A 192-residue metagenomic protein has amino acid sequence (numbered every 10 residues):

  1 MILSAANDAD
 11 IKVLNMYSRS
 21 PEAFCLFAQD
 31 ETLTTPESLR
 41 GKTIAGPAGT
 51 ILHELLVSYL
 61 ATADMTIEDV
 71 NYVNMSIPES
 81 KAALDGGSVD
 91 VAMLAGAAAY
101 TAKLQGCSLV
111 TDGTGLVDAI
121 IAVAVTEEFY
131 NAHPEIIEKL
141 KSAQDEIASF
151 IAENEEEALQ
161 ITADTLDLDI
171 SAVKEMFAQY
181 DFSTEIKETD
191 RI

Functional and structural regions predicted by a protein language model:
M1-T66, N71-N74, D90-G96, S108-V117: Short, glycine-/small- and polar/acidic-enriched structural segments that line small-molecule recognition paths
A5, T43, A48, L60-D64 (+6 more regions): Sec/Tat-exported extracytoplasmic proteins
A6-D8, C25-L26, L104-C107, A122-V125 (+1 more regions): Short secondary-structure transition/capping segments
R19, A45, G49-H53, I77 (+8 more regions): Solvent-exposed, acidic/flexible segments
F24-L33, I120-I136: A bilobed periplasmic-binding-protein/Venus flytrap-type ligand-binding module shared by bacterial periplasmic
P36, H53, V57-L60, I77 (+7 more regions): Extracytoplasmic/secreted envelope proteins and their assembly/folding machinery, especially bacterial periplasmic
A98-A99, L116, F129-Y130: Short, catalytically relevant binding-site loops at active-site mouths
A132-I192: Secondary-structure end/capping motifs
